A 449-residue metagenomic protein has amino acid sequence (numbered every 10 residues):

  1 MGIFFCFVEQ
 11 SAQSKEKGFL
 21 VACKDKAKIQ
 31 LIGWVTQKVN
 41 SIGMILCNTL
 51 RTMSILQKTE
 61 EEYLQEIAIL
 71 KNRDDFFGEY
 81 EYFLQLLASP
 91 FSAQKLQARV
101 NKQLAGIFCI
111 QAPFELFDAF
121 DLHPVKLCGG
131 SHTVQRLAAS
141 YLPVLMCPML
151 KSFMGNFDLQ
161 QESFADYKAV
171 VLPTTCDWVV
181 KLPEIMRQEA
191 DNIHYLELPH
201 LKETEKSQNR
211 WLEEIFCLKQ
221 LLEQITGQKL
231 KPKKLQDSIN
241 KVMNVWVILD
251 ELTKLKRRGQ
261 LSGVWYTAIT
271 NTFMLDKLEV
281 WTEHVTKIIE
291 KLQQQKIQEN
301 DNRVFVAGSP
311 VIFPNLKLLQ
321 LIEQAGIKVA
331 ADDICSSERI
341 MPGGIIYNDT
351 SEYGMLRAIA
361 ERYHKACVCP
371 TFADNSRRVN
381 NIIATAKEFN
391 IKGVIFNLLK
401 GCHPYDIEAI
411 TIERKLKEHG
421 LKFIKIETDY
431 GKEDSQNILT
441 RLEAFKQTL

Functional and structural regions predicted by a protein language model:
I42, I410-L449: Peripheral docking tails and interdomain loops at the edges of cofactor- or intermediate-handling domains
I42-L104, F216, Q220-Y347, T371: A charged, amphipathic alpha-helical module
F91, G106-I107, E115, V134-L137 (+1 more regions): Metallocofactor- and cofactor-centric catalytic cores in central/energy metabolism, strongly enriched
C109-A112, L116-G130, L137-A138, S309-D374 (+1 more regions): Redox- and metal-dependent alpha/beta enzyme cores, enriched for Fe-S-associated oxidoreductases and cofactor-handling
S152-Q224: Acidic/His-rich segments in extracytoplasmic proteins that coordinate ligands and/or metal ions
N156-F157, A373-N390, I407-E408: A short, acidic, amphipathic alpha-helical segment used as a generic capping/interface helix at domain edges
